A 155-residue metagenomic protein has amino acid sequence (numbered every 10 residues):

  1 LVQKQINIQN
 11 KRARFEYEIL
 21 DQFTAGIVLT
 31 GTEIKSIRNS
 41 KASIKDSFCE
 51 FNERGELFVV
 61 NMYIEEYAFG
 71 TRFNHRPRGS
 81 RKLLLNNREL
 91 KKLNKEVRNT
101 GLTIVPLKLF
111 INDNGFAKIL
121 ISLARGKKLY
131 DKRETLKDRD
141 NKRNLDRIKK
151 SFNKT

Functional and structural regions predicted by a protein language model:
L1-V2: N-terminal organelle transit peptides
Q5-L102: Ribosome large-subunit tunnel/peptidyl-transferase-proximal elements
V60, L120-L123, L145, K149: Alpha-helix boundary/capping detector
R78, L84-L90, K127-T155: C-terminal end-helix/capping segment
L85-S122, G126-K128: Beta-rich strand-turn-strand
